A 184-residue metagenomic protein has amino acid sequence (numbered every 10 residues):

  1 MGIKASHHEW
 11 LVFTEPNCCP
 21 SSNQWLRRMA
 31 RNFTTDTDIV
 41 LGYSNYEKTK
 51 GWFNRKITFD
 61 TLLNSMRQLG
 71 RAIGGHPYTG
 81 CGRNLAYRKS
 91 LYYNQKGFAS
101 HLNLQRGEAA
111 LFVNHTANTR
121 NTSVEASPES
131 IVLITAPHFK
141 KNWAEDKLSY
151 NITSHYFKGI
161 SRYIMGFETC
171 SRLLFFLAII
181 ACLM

Functional and structural regions predicted by a protein language model:
M1-K4, V113-N114: Short, conserved alpha-helix that lines the donor NDP-sugar binding/gating region of sugar-transfer enzymes
L11: Short aromatic/hydrophobic "clamp" motif used to bind/position activated sugar donors
T14-N17, A99: Active-site acidic Asp-centered loop
P16-R31: Acidic donor-binding/catalytic loop of UDP-sugar-dependent glycosyltransferases, especially processive GT2
F33, T37-L63, S90-Y93, G97-R162: Catalytic donor/gating beta->alpha subdomain of glycosyltransferases that bind UDP-sugars
P77-Y87, A110: Short glycine- and hydrophobic/aromatic-rich loop-to-beta-strand nucleating segment in the catalytic cores
Y156-M184: Alpha-helical bilayer-embedded segments of polytopic membrane proteins, i.e., transmembrane/intramembrane helices
